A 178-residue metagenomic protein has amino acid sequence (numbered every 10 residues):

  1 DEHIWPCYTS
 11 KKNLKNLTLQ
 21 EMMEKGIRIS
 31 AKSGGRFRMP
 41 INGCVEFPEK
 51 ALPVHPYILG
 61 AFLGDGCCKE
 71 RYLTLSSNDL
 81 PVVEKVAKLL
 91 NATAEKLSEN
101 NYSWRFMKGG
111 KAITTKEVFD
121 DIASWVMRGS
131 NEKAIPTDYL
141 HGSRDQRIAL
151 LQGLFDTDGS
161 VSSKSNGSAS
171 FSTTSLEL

Functional and structural regions predicted by a protein language model:
D1-L178: Intein-associated homing endonuclease modules of the LAGLIDADG/DOD-type, together with closely related HINT-family
